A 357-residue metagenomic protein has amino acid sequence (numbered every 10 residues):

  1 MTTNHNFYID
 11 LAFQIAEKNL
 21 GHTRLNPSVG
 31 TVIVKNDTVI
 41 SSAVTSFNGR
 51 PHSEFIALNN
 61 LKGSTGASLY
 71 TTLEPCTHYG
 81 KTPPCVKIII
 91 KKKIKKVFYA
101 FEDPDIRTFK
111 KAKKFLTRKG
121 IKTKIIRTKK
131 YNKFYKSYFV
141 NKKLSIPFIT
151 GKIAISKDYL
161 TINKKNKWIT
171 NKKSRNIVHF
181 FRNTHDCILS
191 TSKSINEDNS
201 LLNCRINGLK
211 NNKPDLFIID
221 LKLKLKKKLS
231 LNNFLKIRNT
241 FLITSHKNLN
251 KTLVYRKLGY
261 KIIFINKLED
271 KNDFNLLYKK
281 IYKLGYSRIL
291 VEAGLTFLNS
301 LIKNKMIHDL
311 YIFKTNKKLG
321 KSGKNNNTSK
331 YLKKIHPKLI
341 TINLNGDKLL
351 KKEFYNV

Functional and structural regions predicted by a protein language model:
M1-N4, Y8, G49, P104 (+6 more regions): Catalytic cores of large soluble enzymes that bind and process phosphate-bearing ligands
T2, Y8-D10, I15-R24, V39 (+2 more regions): N-terminal lobe of the biotin/lipoate ligase/transferase fold
T2, Y8-I9, I15-N19, R24-N26 (+1 more regions): Enzymes that bind and transform nitrogen-containing heteroaromatic metabolites
F7-D10, Q14, N36-T38, N59 (+9 more regions): Replace "anionic and nucleotidyl ligands
G21-L25, F98, K124, K129-A154 (+1 more regions): Proteins enriched for Cys/Gly/acidic motifs involved in redox and nucleic-acid/cofactor modification
T23-D37: N-terminal glycine-rich anion-binding loops that anchor highly charged ligand groups
I33-K130, I302: Zn2+-dependent cytidine deaminase-like catalytic core
C85, T108, A112-F115, R127-Y135 (+2 more regions): Internal, well-ordered alpha-helical segments in soluble enzyme and binding-protein domains
